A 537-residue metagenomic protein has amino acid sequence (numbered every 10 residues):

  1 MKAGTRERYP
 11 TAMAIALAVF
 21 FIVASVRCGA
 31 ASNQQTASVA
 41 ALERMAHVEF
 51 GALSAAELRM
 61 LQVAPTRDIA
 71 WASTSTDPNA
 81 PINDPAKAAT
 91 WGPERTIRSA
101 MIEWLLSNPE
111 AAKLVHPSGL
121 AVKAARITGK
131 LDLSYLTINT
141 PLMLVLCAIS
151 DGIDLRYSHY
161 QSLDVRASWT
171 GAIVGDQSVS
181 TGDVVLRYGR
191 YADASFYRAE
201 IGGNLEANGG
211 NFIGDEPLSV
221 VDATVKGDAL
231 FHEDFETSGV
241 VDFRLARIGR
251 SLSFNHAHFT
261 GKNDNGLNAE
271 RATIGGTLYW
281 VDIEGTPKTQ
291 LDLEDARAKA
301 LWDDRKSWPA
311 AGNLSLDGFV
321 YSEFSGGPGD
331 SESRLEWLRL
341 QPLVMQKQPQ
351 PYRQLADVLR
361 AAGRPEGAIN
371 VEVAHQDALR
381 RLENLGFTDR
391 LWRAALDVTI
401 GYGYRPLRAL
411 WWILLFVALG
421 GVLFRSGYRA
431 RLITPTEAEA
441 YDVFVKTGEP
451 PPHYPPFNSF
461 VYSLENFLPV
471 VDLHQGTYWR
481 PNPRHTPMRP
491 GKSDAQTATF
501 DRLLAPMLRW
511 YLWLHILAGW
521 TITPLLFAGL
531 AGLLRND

Functional and structural regions predicted by a protein language model:
K2-I15: Bacterial N-terminal signal peptides that target proteins for export
M13-A24: Bacterial N-terminal signal peptides
A31-A394: N-terminal leader/targeting and pre-domain segments
E200, D222-A223, W411-G421, L517-L526: Hydrophobic alpha-helical transmembrane segments of multi-pass integral membrane proteins
A368, L423, L530: Hydrophobic, well-ordered secondary-structure elements that form the walls of internal hydrophobic environments
L385-D397, P490-F500: Membrane-proximal N-terminal segments immediately preceding the first transmembrane helix
R390-T477: Core alpha-helical transmembrane segments of integral membrane proteins
L473-D537: Pore domain of cation channels
